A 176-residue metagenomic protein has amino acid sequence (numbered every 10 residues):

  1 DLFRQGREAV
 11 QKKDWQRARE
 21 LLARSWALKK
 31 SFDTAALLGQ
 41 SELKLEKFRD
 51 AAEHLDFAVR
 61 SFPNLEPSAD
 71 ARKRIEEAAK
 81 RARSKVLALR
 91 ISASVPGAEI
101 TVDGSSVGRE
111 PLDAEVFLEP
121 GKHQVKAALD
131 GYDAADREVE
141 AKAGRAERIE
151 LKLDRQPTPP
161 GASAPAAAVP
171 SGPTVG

Functional and structural regions predicted by a protein language model:
D1-G176: Acidic, Pro/Ser/Gly/Ala-rich intrinsically disordered segments
